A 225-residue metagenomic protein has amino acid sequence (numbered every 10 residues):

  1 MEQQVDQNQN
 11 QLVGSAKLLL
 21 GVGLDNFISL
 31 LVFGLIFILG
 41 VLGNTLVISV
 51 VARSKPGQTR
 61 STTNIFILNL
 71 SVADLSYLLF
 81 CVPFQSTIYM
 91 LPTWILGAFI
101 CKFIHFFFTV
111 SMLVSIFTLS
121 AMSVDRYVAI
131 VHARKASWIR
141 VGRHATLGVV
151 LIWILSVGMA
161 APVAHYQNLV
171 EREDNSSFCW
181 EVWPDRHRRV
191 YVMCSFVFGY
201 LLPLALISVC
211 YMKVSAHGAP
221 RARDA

Functional and structural regions predicted by a protein language model:
M1-G43: Extracellular N-terminal segment of 7TM GPCRs
D6-L20, Y89-L113, H132, S137-G148 (+1 more regions): Loop architecture of class A 7-transmembrane GPCRs
V22-G34, K55-V124, V128-A145: Extracellular TM2-ECL1-early TM3 structural module of rhodopsin-like
L24, I28, T62, S123-R126 (+4 more regions): Alpha-helical interaction elements in eukaryotic regulators
G34, I38-I48, V72-L75, L79-V82 (+8 more regions): Hydrophobic alpha-helical transmembrane segments of multipass integral membrane proteins
G40-L42, I48-V50, T118-H132, V163-R172 (+1 more regions): Class A (rhodopsin-like) GPCR signature focused on the TM5-ICL3 interface and adjacent 7TM helical core
T59, I88-Y89, R140, S156-G158 (+2 more regions): A short hydrophobic/aromatic micro-motif that marks alpha-helical segments and, especially, helix-coil
